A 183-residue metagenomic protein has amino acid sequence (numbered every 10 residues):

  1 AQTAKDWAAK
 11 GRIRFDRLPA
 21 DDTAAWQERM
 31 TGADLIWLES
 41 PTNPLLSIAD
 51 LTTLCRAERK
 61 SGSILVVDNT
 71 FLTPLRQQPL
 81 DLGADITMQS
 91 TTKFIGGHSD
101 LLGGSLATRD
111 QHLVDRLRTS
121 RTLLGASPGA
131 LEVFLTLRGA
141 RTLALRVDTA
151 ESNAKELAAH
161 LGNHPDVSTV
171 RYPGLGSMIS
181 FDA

Functional and structural regions predicted by a protein language model:
A1-N163, R171: Conserved PLP-enzyme active-site core in the AAT-like
S168-A183: Conserved PLP-binding catalytic core of the aspartate aminotransferase-like
